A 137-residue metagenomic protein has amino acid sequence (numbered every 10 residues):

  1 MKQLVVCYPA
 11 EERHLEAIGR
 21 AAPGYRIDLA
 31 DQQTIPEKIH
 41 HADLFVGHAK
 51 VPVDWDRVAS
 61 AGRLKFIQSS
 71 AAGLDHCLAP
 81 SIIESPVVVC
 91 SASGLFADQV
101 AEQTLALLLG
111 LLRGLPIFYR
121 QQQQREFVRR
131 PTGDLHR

Functional and structural regions predicted by a protein language model:
M1-V89: An N-terminal-biased, well-structured beta-alpha scaffold segment characteristic of Rossmann-like dinucleotide-binding
V87-R137: Phosphate-binding beta-alpha-beta segment of Rossmann-like dinucleotide-binding domains, i.e., the NAD(P)
